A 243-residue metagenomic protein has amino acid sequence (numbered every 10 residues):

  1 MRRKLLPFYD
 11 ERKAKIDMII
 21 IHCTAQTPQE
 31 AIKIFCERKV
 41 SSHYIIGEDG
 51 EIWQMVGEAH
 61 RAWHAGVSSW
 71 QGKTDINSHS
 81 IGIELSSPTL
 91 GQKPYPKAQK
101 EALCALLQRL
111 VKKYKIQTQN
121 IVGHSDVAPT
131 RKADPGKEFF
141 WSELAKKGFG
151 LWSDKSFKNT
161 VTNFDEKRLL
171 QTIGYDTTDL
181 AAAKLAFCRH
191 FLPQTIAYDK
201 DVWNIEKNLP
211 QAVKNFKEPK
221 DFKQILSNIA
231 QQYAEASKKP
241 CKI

Functional and structural regions predicted by a protein language model:
M1-Q119: Active-site-adjacent loop/helix surface patches within enzyme catalytic domains that shape the substrate-binding cleft
T89, Y95-I243: Basic/polar, cationic surfaces and motifs that engage anionic cell-wall and phosphate/carboxylate ligands
